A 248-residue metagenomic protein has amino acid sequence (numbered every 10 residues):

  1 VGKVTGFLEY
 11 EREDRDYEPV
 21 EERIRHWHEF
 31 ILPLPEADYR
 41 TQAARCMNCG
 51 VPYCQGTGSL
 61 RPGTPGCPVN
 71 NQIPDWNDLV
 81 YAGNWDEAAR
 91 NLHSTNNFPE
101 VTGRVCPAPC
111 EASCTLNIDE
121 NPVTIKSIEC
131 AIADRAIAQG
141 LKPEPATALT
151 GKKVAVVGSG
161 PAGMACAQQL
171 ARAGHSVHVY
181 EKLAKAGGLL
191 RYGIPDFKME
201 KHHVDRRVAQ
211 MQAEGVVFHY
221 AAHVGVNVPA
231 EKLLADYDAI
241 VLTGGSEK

Functional and structural regions predicted by a protein language model:
V1-K153, K201, I240-K248: Ferredoxin-type iron-sulfur electron-transfer modules and their immediate structural context
E87, A148-L149, K153-V157, D205-K248: Feature captures the FAD/FMN-dependent oxidoreductase FAD-binding
N97, G160-A162, K185: Residue-level detector of alpha-helix initiation sites
E129, L190-Y192, P229-L233: Short acidic, glycine/serine/threonine-rich loops at helix termini
K153-H178: N-terminal Rossmann-like FAD-binding beta1-loop-alpha1 element of flavoenzymes
H175-R191: Glycine-rich FAD pyrophosphate-binding loop
Y192-H203: Glycine-rich phosphate-binding loop and adjoining beta1-alpha1-beta2 segment of Rossmann-like nucleotide-binding folds
